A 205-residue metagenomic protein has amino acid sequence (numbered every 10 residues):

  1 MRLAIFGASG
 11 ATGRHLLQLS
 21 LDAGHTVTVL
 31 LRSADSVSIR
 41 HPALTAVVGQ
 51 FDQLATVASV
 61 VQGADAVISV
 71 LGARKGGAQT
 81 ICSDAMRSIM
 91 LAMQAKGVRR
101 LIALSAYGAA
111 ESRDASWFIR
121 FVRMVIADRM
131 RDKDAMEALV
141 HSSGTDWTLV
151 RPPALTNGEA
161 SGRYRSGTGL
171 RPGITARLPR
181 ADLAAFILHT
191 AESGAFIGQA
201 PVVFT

Functional and structural regions predicted by a protein language model:
L3-A23: N-terminal Rossmann NAD(P)H-binding glycine-rich loop of SDR-like oxidoreductase domains
F6, L30, I68-L71, L101-Y107 (+1 more regions): SDR active-site strand-loop-helix element
L30-D35, Q50-F51: N-terminal Rossmann-fold cofactor-binding loop
T45-D65: Conserved Rossmann-fold cofactor-binding substructure of NAD(P)-dependent oxidoreductases
R74-L101, R131-A135: NAD(P)-cofactor binding segment of oxidoreductase domains
I81-C82, D132, V150, L178-L188: Substrate-positioning beta->alpha
E137-E159: Conserved beta-loop-beta element that borders a ligand/cofactor-binding pocket
E159-Y164, T190-G198: Glycine/proline-rich active-site loop of Rossmann-fold NAD(P)-dependent oxidoreductases
